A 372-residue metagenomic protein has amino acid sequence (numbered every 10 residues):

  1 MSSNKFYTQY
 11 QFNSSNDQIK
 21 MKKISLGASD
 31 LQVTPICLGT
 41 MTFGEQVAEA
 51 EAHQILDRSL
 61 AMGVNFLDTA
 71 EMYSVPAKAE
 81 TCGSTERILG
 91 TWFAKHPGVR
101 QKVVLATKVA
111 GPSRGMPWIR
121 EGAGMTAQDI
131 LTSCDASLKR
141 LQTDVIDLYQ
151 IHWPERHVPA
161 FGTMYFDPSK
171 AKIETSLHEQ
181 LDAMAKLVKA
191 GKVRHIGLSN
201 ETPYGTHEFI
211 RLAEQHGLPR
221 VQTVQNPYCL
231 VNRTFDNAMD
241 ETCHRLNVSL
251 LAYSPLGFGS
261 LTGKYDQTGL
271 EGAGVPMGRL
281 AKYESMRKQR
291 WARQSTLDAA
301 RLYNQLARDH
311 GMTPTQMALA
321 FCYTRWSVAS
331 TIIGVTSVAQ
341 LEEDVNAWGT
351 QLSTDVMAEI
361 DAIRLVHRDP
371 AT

Functional and structural regions predicted by a protein language model:
N4-K108, Q128, D144, A183 (+2 more regions): N-terminal binding-site loop/beta-alpha segment at the start of enzyme catalytic domains that lines or forms
K23, P154-A362: Beta/alpha (TIM)-barrel catalytic core signal, keyed to glycine-rich beta->alpha loops juxtaposed to Asp/Glu that bind
G27-G44, A106-E121, Q150, R156-M164: N-terminal small/glycine-rich loop or linker at the start of catalytic domains across soluble metabolic enzymes
P35, F66, V145-L148, H195 (+2 more regions): Residues at the N-termini of beta-strands
T40-A50, M116-L131, P168-T175: Active-site mouth loops of central-metabolism enzymes
V47-S59, T126-R140, L177, L181 (+1 more regions): Short, acidic/polar
P97, D135-D144, E214: Phosphate/pyrophosphate-binding loops at sites that engage ATP/ADP/AMP, CoA/4′-phosphopantetheine, polyphosphate
